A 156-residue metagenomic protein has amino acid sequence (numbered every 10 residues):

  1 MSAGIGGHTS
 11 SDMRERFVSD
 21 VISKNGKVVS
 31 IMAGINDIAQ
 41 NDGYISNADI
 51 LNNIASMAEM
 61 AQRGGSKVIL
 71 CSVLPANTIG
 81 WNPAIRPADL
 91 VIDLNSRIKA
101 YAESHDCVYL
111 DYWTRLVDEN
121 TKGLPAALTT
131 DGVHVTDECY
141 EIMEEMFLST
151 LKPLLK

Functional and structural regions predicted by a protein language model:
M1-T9: A short beta-strand-loop structural module common to alpha/beta enzyme folds
D12-K156: Alpha-helical cap/lid subdomain in secreted, periplasmic, or secretory-pathway luminal O-acyl-processing enzymes
